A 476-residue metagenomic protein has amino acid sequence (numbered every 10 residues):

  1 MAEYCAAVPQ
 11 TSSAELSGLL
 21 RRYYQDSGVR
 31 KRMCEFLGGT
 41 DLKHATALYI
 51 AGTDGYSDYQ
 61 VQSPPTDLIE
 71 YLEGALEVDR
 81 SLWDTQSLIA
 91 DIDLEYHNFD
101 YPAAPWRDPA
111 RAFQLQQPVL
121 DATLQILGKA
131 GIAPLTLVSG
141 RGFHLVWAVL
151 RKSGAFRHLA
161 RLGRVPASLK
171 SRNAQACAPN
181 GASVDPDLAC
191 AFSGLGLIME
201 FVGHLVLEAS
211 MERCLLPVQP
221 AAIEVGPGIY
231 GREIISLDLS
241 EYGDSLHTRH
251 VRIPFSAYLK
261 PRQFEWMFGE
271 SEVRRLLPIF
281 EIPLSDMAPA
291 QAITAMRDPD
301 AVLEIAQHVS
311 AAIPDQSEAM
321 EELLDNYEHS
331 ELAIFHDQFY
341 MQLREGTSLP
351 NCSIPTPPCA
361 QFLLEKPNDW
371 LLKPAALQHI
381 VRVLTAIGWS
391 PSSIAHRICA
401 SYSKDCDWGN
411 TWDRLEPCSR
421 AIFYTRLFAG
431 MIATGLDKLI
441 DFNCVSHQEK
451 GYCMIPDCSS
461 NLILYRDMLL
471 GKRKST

Functional and structural regions predicted by a protein language model:
M1-A112, R151-G194, M211, L215-W266 (+3 more regions): DNA replication initiation on ssDNA origins
E73, E200, R252-F255, A375-I387: Short, hydrophobic/amphipathic alpha-helical patches that form generic packing surfaces within helical domains
L82-L88, L115, V138, D369-K373: Secondary-structure capping and boundary motifs in well-ordered enzyme cores
R111-G131, F192-V206: Long, well-ordered alpha-helical scaffolding segments within enzyme catalytic domains, especially pronounced
L124-L127, V138, R151: Long alpha-helical, hydrophobic tracts
A133-S139, G243: Short beta-strand
S139-W147: Short, conserved phosphate-binding/catalytic loop or strand-edge motifs used in phosphoryl-/nucleotidyl-transfer
A189-S193, R274, I279, P283-L284 (+2 more regions): Basic, alpha-helical nucleic-acid-binding regions used in initiation and control of genome expression
